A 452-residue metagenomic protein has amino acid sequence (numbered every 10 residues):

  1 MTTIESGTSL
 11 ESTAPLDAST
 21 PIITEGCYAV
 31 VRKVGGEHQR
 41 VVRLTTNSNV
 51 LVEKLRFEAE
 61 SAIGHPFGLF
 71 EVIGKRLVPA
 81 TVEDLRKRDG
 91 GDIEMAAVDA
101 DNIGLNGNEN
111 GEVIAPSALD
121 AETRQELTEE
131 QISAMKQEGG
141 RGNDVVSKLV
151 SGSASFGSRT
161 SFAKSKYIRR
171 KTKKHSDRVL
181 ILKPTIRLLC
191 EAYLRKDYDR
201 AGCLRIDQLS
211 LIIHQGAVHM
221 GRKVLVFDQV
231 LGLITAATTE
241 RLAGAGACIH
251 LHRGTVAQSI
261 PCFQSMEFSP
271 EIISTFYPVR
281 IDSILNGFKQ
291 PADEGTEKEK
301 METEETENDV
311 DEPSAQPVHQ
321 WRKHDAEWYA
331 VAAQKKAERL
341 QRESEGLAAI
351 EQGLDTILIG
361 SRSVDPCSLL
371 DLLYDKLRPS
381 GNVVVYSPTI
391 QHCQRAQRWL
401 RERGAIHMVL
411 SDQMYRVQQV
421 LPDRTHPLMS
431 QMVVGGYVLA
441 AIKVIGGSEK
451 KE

Functional and structural regions predicted by a protein language model:
M1-L204, S210, A243-G246, H252-A257 (+8 more regions): Intrinsically disordered, low-complexity glycine/charged-rich regulatory or linker segments that flank or connect
T2-S9, T13, T255-I260, D371-Y437: C-terminal substrate-binding/active-site "lid" region of AdoMet-derived donor-dependent transferases
L204-G221: Conserved alpha-helix/loop element of class I SAM-dependent methyltransferases that forms part of the SAM/SAH-binding
G216-V218, L242, L377-R378: A generic alpha-to-beta junction signature in SAM-dependent methyltransferases
H219-G232, A236-T239, A245-T255: Conserved class I S-adenosyl-L-methionine
D228-L233, S363-V364, P388-H392: Gly/Ser/Thr-rich loops at beta-strand to alpha-helix junctions that form or flank small-molecule/cofactor-binding
V256-E351: S-adenosyl-L-methionine
E327-V384: Active-site segment flanking the S-adenosylmethionine/decSAM binding pocket in AdoMet-dependent transferases
